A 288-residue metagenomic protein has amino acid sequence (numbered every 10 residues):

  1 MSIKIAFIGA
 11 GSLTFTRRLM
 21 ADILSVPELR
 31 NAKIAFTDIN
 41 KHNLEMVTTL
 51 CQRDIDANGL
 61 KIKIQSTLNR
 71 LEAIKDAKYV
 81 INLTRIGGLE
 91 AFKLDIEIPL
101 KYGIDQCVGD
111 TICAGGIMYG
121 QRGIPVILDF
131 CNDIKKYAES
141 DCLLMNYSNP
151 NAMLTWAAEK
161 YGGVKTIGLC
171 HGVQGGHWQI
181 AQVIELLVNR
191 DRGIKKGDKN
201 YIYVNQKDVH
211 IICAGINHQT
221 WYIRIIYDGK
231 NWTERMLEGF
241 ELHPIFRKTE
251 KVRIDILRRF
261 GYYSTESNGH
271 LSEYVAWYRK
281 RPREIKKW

Functional and structural regions predicted by a protein language model:
S2-I96, V108-I112, G116-V188, V204-I211 (+1 more regions): Metallocofactor- and cofactor-centric catalytic cores in central/energy metabolism, strongly enriched
A6-I8, D56, L100, R258 (+1 more regions): Generic detector of intrinsically disordered, low-complexity, polar/charged segments
K101-G109: Glycine-/small-residue-rich beta-strand-loop submotif within the FAD-binding core of flavoenzymes
I184, V188-W288: Long, compositionally biased stretches enriched for glycine and/or charged residues
